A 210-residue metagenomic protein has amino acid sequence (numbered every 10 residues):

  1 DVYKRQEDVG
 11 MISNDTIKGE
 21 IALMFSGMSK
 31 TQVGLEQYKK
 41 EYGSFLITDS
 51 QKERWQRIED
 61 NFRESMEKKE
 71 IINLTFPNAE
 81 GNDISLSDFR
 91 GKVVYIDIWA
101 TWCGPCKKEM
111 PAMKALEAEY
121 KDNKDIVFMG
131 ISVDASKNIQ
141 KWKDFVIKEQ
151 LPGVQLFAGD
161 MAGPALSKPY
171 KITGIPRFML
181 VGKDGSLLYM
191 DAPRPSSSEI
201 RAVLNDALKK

Functional and structural regions predicted by a protein language model:
D1, P77, K143-M179, K183: Short, internal strand/loop/helix patches that form the active-site neighborhood or redox-interaction surface
D1-N82: Oxidative protein folding and maturation machinery
I84-S85, L188: Generic structural signal for well-ordered beta-strand positions
R90-G91, D97-A118: Conserved redox-active cysteine motifs that mediate thiol-disulfide chemistry, especially di-cysteine Cys-X(1-2)-Cys
R90-G91, N123, L151, I172: Active-site acidic short loop of glycosyltransferases
V93-V94, P176: Alpha/beta-hydrolase fold active-site loops
K108-E149, M161-S167: Structural microenvironment flanking redox-active thiols in thiol-disulfide oxidoreductases
L180-K210: Thiol-/selenol-based redox modules, centered on thioredoxin-like and closely related oxidoreductase domains
